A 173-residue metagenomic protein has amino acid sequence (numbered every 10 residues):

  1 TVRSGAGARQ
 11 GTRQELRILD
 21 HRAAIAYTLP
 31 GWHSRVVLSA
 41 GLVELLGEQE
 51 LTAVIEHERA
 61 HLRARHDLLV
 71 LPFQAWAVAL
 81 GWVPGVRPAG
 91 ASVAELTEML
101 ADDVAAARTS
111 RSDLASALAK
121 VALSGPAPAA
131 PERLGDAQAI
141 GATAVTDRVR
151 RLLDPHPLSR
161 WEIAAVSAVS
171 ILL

Functional and structural regions predicted by a protein language model:
T1, L123-L173: Cytosolic-facing loops and C-terminal tails of multi-pass membrane proteins
T1-V37: Juxtamembrane/interface helices at transmembrane-helix boundaries
L38, L51-H66, A101-D102: Active-site recognition of the HExxH zinc-binding catalytic motif
R65-A89: Post-HEXXH active-site segment of zinc metalloproteases
P72-F73, S110-A119: Acidic/histidine metal-binding catalytic segments
E95-S110: An active-site-proximal "capping" alpha-helix that borders the catalytic cofactor pocket
